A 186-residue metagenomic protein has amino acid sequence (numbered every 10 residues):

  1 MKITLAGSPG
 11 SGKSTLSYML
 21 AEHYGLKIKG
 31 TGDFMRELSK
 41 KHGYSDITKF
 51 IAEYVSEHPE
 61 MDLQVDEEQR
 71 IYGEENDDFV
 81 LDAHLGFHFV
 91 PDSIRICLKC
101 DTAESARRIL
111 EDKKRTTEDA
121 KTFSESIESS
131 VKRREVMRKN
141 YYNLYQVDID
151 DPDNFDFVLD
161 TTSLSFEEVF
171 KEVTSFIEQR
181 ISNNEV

Functional and structural regions predicted by a protein language model:
L5: Hydrophobic anchor at the beta1->P-loop junction of P-loop NTPases
S8: P-loop (Walker A) phosphate-binding loop of NTP-binding proteins
K13: Conserved lysine of the Walker
L16: Hydrophobic positions on the alpha1 helix immediately C-terminal to the Walker A/P-loop
E22-K29: Post-Walker A helix-loop "phosphate-sensing" segment adjacent to the P-loop in P-loop NTPases
T31-V90, A103-A106, E111-E118, E128 (+1 more regions): ATP-dependent small-molecule kinase phosphotransfer cores that center on conserved nucleotide phosphate-binding segments
E118-V169: Small-molecule kinase domains that catalyze NTP-dependent phosphoryl transfer to phosphate-bearing small molecules
